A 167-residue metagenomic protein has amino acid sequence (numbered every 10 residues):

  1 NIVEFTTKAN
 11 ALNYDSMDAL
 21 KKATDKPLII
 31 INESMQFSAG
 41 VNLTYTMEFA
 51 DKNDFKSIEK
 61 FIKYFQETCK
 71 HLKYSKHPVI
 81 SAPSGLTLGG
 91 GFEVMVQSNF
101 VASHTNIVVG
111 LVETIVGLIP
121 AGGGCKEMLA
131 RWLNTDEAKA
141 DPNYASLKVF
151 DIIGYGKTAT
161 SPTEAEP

Functional and structural regions predicted by a protein language model:
N1-D15: C-terminal accessory/binding modules appended to enzymatic or scaffolding proteins
I2-V3, M17-K56, K63-A82, H104-V108: A structural preference for short, pocket-lining loop segments at secondary-structure junctions
T7, S34, W132: A broadly conserved detector of short glycine/acidic/proline-rich loop/turn motifs that flank catalytic sites and bind
K8, L12, S57, Y64: Conserved acidic
K8-A11, S38-V41, K157: Short, exposed beta-strand "edge-strand" segments with a Pro/Gly-rich flavor and a Y/T-containing core
A9-N10, Q36, L86, L118: Short strand->helix junction
Y14-M17, G40, F92, G122: Conserved strand-to-helix beginnings and helix N-cap segments that scaffold or border functional pockets
I58-F61, Q66, K70-P167: Conserved catalytic cores of soluble enzyme domains, especially glycine-rich substrate-binding beta-alpha loops
